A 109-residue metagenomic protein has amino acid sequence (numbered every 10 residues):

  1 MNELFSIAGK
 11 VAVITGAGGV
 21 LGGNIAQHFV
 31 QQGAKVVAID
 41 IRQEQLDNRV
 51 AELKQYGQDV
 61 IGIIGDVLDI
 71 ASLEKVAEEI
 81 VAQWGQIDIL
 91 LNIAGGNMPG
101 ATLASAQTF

Functional and structural regions predicted by a protein language model:
E3-V37: Canonical Rossmann dinucleotide-binding motif of NAD(H)/NADP(H)-dependent dehydrogenases/reductases, specifically
I7, Y56-D59, E79-N92, M98: A glycine-rich helix->loop->beta "capping" turn within Rossmann-like NAD(P)(H)-dependent oxidoreductase domains
I14-G16, N92-G95: Structural signature of the Rossmann-like NAD(P)-dependent dehydrogenase/reductase core
Q32-R49: Conserved glycine-rich Rossmann-like NAD(P)H-binding loop of the short-chain dehydrogenase/reductase
V37, V60-I63: Structural signal for short hydrophobic segments within the conserved structured cores of catalytic domains across
Q43-E44, I64-V76: The beta1-alpha1 cofactor-binding region of Rossmann-like NAD(H)/NADP(H)-dependent oxidoreductases
R49-G57: Short, conserved SAM-binding/catalytic segment of Class I S-adenosyl-L-methionine-dependent methyltransferases
E74, N97-F109: Conserved mid-core segment of classical short-chain dehydrogenase/reductases
